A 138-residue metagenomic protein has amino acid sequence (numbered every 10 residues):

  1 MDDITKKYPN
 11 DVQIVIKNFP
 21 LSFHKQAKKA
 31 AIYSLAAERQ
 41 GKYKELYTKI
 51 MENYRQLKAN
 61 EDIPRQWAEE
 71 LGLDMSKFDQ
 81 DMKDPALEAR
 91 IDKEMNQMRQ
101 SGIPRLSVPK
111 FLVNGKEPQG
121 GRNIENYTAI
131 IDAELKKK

Functional and structural regions predicted by a protein language model:
M1-E69, P104, D132: Structural alpha/beta surface segment adjacent to cysteine/selenocysteine redox centers across thiol/disulfide enzymes
M1-T5, Q66-K138: C-terminal cap of thioredoxin/glutaredoxin-like
